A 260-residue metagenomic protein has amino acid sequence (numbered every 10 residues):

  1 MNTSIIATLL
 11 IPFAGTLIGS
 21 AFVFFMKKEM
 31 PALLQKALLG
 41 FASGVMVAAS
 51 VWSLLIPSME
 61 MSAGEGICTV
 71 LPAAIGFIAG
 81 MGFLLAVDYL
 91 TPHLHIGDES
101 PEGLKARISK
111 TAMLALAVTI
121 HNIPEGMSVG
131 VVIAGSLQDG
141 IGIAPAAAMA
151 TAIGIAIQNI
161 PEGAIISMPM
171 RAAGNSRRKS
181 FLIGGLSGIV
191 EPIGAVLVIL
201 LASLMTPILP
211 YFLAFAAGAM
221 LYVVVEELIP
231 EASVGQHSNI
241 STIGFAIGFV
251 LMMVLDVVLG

Functional and structural regions predicted by a protein language model:
M1-G260: Intrinsically disordered, metal-sensing/regulatory segments
